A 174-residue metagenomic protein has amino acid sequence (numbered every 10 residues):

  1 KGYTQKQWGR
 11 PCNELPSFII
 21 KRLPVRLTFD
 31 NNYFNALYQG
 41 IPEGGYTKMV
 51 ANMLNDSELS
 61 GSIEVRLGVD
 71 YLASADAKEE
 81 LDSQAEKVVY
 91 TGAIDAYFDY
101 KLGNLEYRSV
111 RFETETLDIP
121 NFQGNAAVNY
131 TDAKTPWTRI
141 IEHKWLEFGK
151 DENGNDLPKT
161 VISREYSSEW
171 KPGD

Functional and structural regions predicted by a protein language model:
K1-E86: Active-site/ligand-binding neighborhood in enzyme catalytic cores
V69-D174: Mid-domain catalytic core of redox enzymes that form a hydrophobic substrate pocket/lid adjacent to a catalytic redox
